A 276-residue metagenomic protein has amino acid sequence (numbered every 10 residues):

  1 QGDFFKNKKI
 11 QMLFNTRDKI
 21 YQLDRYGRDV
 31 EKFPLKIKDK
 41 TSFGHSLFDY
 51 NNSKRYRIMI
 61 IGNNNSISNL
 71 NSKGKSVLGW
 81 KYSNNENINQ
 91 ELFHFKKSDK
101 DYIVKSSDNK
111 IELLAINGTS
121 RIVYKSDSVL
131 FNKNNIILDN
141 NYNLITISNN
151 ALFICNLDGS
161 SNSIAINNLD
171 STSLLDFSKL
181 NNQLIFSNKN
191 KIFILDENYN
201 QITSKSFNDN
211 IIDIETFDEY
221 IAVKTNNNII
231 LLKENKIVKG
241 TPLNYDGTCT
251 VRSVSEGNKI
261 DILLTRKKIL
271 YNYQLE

Functional and structural regions predicted by a protein language model:
Q1, D29-K36, S76-S83, T119-D127 (+3 more regions): A short beta-strand motif characteristic of beta-propeller blades
Q1-G2, D39-D49, E86-F95, S128-N141 (+3 more regions): Repeated scaffold domains used in trafficking and secretory/extracellular systems, primarily beta-propellers
K6-L13, N52-I60, D99-V104, N141-I145 (+3 more regions): Acidic/hydrophobic-patterned starts of short beta strands in beta-sheet-rich repeat architectures
R17-Y21, N63-S68, D108-E112, N149-F153 (+3 more regions): Loop/turn residues immediately N-terminal
R25-R28, N71-K75, A115-T119, N156-S160 (+3 more regions): Short loop/turn segments that connect beta-strands within beta-propeller blades
L70, V77, N85-V123, S128-F131 (+1 more regions): Solenoidal tandem-repeat scaffolds enriched in leucines and small polar residues
S187-K189, S206-I230: Loop/turn-rich, solvent-exposed surfaces of beta-rich toroidal or solenoidal domains
K236-I237, N244-E276: Blade-level signature of beta-propeller repeat domains, shared across WD40, Kelch, NHL, RCC1 and BNR/Asp-box propellers
